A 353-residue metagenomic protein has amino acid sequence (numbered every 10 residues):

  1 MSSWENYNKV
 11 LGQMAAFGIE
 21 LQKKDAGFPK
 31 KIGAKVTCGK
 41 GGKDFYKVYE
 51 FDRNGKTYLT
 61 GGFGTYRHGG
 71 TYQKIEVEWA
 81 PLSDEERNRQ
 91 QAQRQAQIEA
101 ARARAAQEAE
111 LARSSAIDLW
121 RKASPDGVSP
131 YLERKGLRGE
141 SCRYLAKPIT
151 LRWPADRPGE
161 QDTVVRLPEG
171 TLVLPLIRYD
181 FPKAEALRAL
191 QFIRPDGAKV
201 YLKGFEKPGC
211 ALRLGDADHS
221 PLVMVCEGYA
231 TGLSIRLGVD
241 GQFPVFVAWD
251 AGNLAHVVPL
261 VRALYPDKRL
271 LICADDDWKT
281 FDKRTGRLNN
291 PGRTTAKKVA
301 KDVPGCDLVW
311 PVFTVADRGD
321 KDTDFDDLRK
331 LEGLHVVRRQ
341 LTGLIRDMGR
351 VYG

Functional and structural regions predicted by a protein language model:
M1-N8, S220-P221, S234-G353: TOPRIM fold recognition
M1-Y131, D277: Non-catalytic accessory segments of DNA primases and related replication-initiation nucleases
A16-I19, L137-E140, G305-C306: Short aromatic/hydrophobic-glycine micro-motifs
F28-I32, K147-R152, F313-D324: A short acidic, often aromatic-flanked loop/helix-cap motif at beta-alpha or helix-coil junctions that lines enzyme
G61, P168-L172, K321: Residues that flank catalytic or metal-binding motifs in active/ligand-binding sites
Q73-E169, I177-K203: Extended, non-catalytic subsegments within catalytic or DNA/protein-binding/adaptor domains
L151-P266: Phosphate-handling DNA/RNA-contact segment within nucleic-acid enzymes
